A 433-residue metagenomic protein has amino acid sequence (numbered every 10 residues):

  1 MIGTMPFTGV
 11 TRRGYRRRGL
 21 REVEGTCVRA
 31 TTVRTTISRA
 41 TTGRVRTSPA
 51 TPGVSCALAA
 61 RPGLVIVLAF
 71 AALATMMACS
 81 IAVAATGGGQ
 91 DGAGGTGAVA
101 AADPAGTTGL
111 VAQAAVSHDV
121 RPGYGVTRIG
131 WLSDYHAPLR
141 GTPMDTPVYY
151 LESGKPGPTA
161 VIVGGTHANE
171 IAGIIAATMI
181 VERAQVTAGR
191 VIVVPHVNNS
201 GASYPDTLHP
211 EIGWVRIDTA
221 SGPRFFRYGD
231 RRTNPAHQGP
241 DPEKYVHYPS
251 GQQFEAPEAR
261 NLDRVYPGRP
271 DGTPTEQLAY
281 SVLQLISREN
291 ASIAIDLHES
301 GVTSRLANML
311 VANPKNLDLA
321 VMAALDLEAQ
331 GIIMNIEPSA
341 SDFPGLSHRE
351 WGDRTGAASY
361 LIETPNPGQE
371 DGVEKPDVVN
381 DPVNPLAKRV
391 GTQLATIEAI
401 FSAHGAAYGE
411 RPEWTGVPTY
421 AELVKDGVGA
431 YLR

Functional and structural regions predicted by a protein language model:
M1-T11, T26-T32, T36-T47, T51-P52 (+1 more regions): Threonine-centered tandem repeat motifs in low-complexity domains
R12-R13, A59-L68, I81-Y150, R183 (+2 more regions): C-terminal accessory segments enriched in acidic
A74-I81: C-terminal segment of classical bacterial N-terminal signal peptides
A84, G164, I217-T219, R224-G229 (+2 more regions): Catalytic-site microenvironment of enzymes that process N-acetyl-hexosamine-containing cell-wall polysaccharides
S153-T159: Proline/glycine-enriched tight loop/beta-turn segments at coil->beta junctions that connect or precede beta-strands
T159-G165, V194, V265: Short glycine-rich or small-residue beta-strand-to-loop segments that form or flank ligand, phosphate, metal/Fe-S
I171-A172, A176, T187-M322: Active-site/substrate-binding loop(s) of hydrolase catalytic cores
